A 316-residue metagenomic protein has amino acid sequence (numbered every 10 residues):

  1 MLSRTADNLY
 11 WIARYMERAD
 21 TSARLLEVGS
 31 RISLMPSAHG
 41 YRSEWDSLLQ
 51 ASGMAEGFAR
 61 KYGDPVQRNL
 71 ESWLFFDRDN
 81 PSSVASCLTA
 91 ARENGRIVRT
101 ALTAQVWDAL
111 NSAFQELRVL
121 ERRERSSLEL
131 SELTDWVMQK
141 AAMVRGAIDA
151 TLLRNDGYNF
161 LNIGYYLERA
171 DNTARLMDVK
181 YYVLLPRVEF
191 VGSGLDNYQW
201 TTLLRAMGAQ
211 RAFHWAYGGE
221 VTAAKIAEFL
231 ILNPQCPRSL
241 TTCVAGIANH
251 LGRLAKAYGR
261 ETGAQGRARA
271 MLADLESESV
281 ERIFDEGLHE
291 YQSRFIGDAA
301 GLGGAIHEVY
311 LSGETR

Functional and structural regions predicted by a protein language model:
M1-R316: Alpha-helical transmembrane segments and their helix-helix packing motifs
